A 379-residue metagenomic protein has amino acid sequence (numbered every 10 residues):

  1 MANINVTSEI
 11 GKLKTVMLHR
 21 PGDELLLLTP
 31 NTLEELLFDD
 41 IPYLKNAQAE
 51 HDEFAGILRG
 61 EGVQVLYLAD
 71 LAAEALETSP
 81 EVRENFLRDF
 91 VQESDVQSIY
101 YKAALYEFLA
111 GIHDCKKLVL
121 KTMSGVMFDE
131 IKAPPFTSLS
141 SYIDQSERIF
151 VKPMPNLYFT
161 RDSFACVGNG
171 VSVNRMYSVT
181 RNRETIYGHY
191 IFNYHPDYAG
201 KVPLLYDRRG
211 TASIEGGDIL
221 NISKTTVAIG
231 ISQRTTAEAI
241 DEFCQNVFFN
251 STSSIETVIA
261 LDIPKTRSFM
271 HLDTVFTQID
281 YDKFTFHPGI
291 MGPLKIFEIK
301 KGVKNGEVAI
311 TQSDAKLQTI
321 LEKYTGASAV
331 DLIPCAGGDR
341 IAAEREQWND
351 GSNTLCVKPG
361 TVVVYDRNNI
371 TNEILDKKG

Functional and structural regions predicted by a protein language model:
M1-G379: The feature marks the mature, well-folded catalytic cores of soluble enzymes
